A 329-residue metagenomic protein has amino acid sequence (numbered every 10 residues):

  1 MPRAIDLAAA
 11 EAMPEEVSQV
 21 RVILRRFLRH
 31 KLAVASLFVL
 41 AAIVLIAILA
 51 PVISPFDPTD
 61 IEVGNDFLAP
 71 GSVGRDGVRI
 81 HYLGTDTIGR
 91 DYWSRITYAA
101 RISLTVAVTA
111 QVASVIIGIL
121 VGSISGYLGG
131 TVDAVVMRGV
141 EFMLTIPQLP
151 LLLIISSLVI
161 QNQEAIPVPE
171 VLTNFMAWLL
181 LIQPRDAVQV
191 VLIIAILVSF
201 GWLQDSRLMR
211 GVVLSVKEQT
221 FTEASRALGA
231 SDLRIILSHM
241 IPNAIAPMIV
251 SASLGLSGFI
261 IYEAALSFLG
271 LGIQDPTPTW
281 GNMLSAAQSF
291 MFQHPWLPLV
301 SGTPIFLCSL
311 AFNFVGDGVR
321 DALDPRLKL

Functional and structural regions predicted by a protein language model:
M1-Q19, K328: ABC-family P-loop ATPase nucleotide-binding domain
A4-D6, I46-T85, L269-T277: Hydrophobic alpha-helical transmembrane segments of membrane transport/permease proteins and related membrane-embedded
E11-I61, V136-G139: N-terminal signal-anchor/first transmembrane alpha helix
E15, L37, G84, Y127 (+1 more regions): Small/polar loops that bind or transfer phosphate-bearing groups
Q19-R29, Y82-T85, G89, W93 (+2 more regions): A short amphipathic helical element positioned immediately N-terminal to and/or at the very start of a transmembrane
V20-R21, D76, L307-L310: Residue-level detector of transmembrane insertion/anchoring sites
I23, R79-H81, I182, V212: Residues marking the start of alpha-helices
I88-L329: Alpha-helical transmembrane segments of integral membrane proteins, especially multi-pass inner/plasma-membrane
